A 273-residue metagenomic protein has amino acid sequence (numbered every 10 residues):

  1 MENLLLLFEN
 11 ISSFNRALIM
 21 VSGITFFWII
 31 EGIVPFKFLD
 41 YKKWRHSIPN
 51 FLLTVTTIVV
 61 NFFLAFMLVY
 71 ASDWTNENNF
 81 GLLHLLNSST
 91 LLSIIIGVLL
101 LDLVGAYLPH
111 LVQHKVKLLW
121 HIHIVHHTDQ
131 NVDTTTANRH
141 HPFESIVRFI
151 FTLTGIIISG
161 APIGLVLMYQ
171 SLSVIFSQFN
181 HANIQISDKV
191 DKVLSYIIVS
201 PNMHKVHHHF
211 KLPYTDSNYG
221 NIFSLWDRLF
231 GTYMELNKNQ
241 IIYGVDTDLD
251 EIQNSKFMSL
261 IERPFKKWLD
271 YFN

Functional and structural regions predicted by a protein language model:
M1-S13: Short, strongly hydrophobic alpha-helical membrane anchors
S12-N15, N87-I95: Hydrophobic alpha-helical transmembrane segments
N15-I19, K42-V55: Loop-to-helix transition at the N-terminal end of transmembrane alpha-helices
I19-I29: Hydrophobic core of alpha-helical transmembrane segments in multi-pass integral membrane proteins
W28-S47: Membrane-interface helix-loop junction between the first two transmembrane segments
V55-L68, L83, L91-I242: Membrane-embedded catalytic scaffold of the fatty acid hydroxylase/desaturase
F66-E77: Membrane-helix interface motif
I241-N273: A membrane-cytosol interface segment of integral membrane proteins
